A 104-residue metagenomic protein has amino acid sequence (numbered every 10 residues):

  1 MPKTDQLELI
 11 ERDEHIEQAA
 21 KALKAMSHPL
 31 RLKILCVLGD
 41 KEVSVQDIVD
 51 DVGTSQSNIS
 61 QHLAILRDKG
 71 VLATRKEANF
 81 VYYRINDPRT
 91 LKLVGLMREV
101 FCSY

Functional and structural regions predicted by a protein language model:
M1-M26, Y104: N-terminal leader segment of winged-helix/HTH proteins
E17-S57, V81-P88: N-terminal helix-turn-helix DNA-binding core of bacterial DNA-binding proteins
D50, Q61, R67-D68: Alpha-helical residues within the helix-turn-helix
R67-E77, R84: Beta-hairpin "wing" of winged helix-turn-helix
R84-Y104: Conserved segment of winged-helix/HTH DNA-binding domains
